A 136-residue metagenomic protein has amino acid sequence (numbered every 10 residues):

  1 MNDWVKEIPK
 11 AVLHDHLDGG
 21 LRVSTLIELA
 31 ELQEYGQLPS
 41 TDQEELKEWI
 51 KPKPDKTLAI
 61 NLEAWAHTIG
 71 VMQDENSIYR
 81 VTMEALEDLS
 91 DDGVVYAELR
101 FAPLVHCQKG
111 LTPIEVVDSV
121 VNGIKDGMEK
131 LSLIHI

Functional and structural regions predicted by a protein language model:
M1-I134: Metal-cofactor-binding active-site regions of metalloenzymes
